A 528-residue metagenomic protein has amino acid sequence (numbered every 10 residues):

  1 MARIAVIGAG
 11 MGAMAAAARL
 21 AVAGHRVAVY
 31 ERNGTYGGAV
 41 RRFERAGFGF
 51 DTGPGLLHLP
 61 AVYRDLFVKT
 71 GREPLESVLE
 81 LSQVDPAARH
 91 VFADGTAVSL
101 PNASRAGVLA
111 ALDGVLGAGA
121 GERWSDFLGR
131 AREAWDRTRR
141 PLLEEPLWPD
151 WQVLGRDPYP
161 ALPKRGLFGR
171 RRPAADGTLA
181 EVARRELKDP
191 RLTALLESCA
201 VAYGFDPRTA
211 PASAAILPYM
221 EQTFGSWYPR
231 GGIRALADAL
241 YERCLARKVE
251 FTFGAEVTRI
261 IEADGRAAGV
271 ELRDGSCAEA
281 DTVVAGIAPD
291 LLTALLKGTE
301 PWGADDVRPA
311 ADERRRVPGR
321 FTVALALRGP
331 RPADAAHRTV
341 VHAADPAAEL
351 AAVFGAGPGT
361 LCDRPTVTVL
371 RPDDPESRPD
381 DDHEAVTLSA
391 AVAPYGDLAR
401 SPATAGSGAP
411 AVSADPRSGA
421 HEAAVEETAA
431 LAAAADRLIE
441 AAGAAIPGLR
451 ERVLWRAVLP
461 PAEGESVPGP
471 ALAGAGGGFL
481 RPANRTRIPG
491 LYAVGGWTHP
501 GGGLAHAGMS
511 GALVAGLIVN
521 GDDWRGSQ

Functional and structural regions predicted by a protein language model:
A2-L143: N-terminal glycine-rich phosphate/pyrophosphate-binding loop and immediately adjacent elements
P54, G496-V519: A conserved FAD-binding loop/helix module that cradles the flavin
D94-A97, N102-A210: Rossmann-like flavin
D189-Y203, R364-T368, E440-P500: A glycine-rich dinucleotide-binding beta-alpha-beta segment and adjacent secondary-structure elements that constitute
I216-A267, E271: Helical element adjacent to the flavin cofactor pocket in flavoenzyme catalytic cores
T258-D380: Mid-domain catalytic core of redox enzymes that form a hydrophobic substrate pocket/lid adjacent to a catalytic redox
L327-G464: C-terminal segments that line or cap access tunnels to active or ligand-binding sites in enzymes and enzyme-associated
N520-Q528: Active-site-proximal substrate-binding core of FAD-dependent oxidoreductases
